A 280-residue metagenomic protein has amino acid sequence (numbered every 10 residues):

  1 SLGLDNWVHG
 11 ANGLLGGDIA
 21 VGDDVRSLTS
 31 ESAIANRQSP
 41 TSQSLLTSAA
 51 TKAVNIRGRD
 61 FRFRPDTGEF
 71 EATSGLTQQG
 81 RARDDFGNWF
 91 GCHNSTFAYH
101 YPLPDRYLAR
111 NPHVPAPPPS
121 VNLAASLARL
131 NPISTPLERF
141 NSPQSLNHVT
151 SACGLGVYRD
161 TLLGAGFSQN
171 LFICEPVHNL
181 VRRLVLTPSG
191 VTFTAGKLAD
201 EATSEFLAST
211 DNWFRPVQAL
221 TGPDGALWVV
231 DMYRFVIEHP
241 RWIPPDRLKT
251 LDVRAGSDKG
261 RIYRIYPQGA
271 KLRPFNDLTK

Functional and structural regions predicted by a protein language model:
S1-G22, T47-K280: Beta-propeller domains with acidic blade repeats across secreted/periplasmic ectodomains and cytosolic WD/CNH propellers
D23-D24, L28-T29, I34-A35: Intrinsic, low-complexity polybasic segments
R26-L28, S39, S48-A49: Short, low-complexity intrinsically disordered segments enriched in A/P/G/S/L with frequent Arg, especially at protein
S32-A33, S39, S44: Short polybasic linear motifs
